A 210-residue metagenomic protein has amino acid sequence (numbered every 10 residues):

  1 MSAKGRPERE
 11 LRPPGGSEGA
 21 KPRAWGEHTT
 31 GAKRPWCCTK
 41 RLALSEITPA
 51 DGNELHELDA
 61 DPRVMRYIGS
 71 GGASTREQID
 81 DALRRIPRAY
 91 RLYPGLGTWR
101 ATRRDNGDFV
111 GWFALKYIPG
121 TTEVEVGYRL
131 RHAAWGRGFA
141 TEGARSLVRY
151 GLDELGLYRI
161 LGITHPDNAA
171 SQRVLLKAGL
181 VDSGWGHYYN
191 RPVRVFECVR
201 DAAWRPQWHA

Functional and structural regions predicted by a protein language model:
S2-A133, S146, Y150, E154 (+2 more regions): GNAT-family acyltransferases
G136-T141: Glycine-rich acyl-CoA binding loop
D167-D182: Conserved active-site alpha-helix within GNAT-family acetyltransferase domains
